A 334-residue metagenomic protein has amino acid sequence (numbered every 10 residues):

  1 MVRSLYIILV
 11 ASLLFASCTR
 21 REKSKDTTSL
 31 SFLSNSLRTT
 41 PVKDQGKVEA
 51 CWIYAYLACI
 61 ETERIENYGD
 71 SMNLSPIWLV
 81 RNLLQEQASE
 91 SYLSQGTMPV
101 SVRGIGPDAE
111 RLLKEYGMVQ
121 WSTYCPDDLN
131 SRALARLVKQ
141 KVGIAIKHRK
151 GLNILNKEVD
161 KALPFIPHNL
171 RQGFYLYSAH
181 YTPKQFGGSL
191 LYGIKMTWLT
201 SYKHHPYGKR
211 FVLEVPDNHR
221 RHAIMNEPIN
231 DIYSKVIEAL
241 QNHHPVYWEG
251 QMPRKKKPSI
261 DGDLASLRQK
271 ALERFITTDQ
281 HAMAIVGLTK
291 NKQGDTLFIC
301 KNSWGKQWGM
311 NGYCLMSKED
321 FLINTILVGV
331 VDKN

Functional and structural regions predicted by a protein language model:
V2-I8: Sec-dependent signal peptide recognition, specifically the positively charged N-region followed immediately by
F15-S17: C-terminal motif of bacterial Sec signal peptides marking the signal peptidase cleavage site
T19-T28: Bacterial Sec signal peptide processing site at the extreme N-terminus
R21-E22, N35, T40, L155-N334: Active-site signature of cysteine proteases
G46-I60, V100-P107, H281-A282: Active-site nucleophilic cysteine motif
A50-I53, W78-R81, A109-L112, Q120-T123 (+3 more regions): Structural recognition of the beta-strand scaffold that forms the well-ordered cores of secreted hydrolase catalytic
Y56-I65, K114-M118, Q241, K290: Sec-exported extracytoplasmic/periplasmic mature domains
N73-Y177: Papain-like cysteine protease catalytic cores
